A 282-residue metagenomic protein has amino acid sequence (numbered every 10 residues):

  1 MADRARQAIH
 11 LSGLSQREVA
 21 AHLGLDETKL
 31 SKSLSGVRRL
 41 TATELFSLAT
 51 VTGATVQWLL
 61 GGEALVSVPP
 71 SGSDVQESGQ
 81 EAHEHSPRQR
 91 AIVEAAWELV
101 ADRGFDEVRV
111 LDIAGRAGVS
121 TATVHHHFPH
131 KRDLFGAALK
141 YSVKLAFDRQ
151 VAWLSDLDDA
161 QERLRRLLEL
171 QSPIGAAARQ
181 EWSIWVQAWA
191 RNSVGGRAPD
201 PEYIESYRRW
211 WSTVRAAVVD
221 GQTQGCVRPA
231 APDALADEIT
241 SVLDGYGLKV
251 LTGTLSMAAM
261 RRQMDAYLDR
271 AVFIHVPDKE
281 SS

Functional and structural regions predicted by a protein language model:
A2-L11, G79, H83-D112: Short, amphipathic alpha-helix enriched in basic
G13-K32, L111-A117: Short alpha-helical DNA-recognition segment
R38, A42-F46, G61-A64, Q89-E94 (+2 more regions): An amphipathic alpha-helix adjacent to DNA-recognition modules
G53-V68: Short C-terminal boundary/hinge segments that cap the last helix of small helical domains
A101, F105-D133: Helix-turn-helix
A137, A152-E181, L235-A236: Hydrophobic alpha-helical connector segments
A177-A198: Amphipathic alpha-helical segments used for helix-helix packing
R197-T223: Amphipathic alpha-helical packing segments from all-alpha helical-bundle domains
